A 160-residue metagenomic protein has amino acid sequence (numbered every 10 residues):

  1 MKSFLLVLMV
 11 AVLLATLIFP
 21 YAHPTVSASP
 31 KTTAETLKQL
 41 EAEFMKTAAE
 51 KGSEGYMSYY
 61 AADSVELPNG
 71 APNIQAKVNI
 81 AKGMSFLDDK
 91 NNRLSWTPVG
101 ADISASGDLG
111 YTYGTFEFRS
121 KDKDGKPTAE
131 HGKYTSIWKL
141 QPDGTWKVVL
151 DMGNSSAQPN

Functional and structural regions predicted by a protein language model:
L5, V99-S106, D151-A157: Glycine-rich beta-strand-turn "strand-cap" elements at beta-sheet edges
L5-L8, I18-A62, P159-N160: Short, low-complexity N-terminal intrinsically disordered segments enriched in polar/charged residues
H23, H131-P159: Short beta-strand edge/turn micro-motifs at domain boundaries
A28, K123-A129, Q158-P159: A short acidic/glycine-rich loop-to-helix N-cap element
K31-K38, T47, S53-S106, Y113-S120 (+1 more regions): A solvent-exposed, acidic/Ser-Thr-rich amphipathic alpha-helical stretch
I103-G110, K126, K139-T145: A short, structured loop/turn motif at beta-sheet edges
